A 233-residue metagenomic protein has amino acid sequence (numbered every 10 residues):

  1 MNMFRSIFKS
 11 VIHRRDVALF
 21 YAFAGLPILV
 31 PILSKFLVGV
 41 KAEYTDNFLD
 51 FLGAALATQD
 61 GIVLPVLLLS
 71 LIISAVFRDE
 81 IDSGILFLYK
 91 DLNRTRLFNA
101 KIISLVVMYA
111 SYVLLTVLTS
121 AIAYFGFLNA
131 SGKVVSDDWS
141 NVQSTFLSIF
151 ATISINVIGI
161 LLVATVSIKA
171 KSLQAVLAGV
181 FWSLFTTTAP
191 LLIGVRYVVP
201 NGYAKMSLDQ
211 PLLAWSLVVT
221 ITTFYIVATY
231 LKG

Functional and structural regions predicted by a protein language model:
M1-A24: Aromatic- and glycine-rich beta-strand/loop motifs that create alpha-glucan
F8, I12, R94-V107: Interfacial transmembrane-helix starts/ends
F23-P27, S104, W182-T186: Transmembrane alpha-helical core residues of multi-pass small-molecule transporters, especially secondary transporters
P27-A75, N99-S172: Secretory targeting signals
L33-L56, S172-G233: Terminal transmembrane helical anchor/hairpin motif
S70-L88: Transmembrane helix boundary and interhelical loop/hinge segments in multi-pass membrane proteins
E80, D91, K169-A170: Helix-loop interface residues and adjacent transmembrane-helix termini in multi-pass membrane transporters, primarily
L88-R94: Short helix-to-coil transition segments within interhelical loops that connect adjacent transmembrane helices
